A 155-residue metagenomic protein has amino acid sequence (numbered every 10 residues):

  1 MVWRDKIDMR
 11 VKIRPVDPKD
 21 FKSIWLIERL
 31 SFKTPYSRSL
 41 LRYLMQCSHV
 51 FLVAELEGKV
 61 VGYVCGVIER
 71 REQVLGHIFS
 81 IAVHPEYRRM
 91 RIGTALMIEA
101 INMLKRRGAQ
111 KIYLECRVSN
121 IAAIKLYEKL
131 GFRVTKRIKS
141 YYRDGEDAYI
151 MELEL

Functional and structural regions predicted by a protein language model:
M1-K19, Y149, L153: Conserved N-terminal entry element of GNAT/NAT acetyltransferase domains
W3, Q110, R117-I124, S140-L155: C-terminal "cap" of GNAT-fold acetyltransferases
P15-E86, M97-E99, M103, R107 (+1 more regions): Acetyl-CoA-dependent GNAT
V60, V134-R137: Residue-level detector of beta-propeller blades
V83-M90, V118-I121: Active-site acidic-Proline motif in GNAT/NAT acetyltransferases
R89-N102, K125-K129: Conserved acetyl-CoA-binding loop-helix of GNAT-fold acetyltransferases
Y127, F132, M151: Conserved active-site tyrosine of GNAT-family acetyltransferases
